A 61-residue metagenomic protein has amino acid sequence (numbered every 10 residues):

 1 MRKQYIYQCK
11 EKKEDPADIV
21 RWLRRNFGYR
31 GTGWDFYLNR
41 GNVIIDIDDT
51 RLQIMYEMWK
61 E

Functional and structural regions predicted by a protein language model:
M1-N42: Structured alpha/beta or helical-core interaction and ligand-binding surfaces enriched in interleaved
N39-E61: Short, compact, well-ordered microdomains
